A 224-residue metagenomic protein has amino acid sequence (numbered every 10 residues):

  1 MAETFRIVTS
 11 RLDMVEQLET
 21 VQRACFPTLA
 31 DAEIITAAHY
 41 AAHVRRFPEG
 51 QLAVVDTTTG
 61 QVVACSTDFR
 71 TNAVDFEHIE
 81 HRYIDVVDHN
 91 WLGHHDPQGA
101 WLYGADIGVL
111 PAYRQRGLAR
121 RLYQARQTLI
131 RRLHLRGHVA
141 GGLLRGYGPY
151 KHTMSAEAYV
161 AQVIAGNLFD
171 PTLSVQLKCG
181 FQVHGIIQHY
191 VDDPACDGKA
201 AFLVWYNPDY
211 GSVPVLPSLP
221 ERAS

Functional and structural regions predicted by a protein language model:
T4-L18: A short beta-loop-alpha structural element at the N-terminal edge of CoA-dependent acyl/N-acetyltransferase catalytic
P27-T58, V62-A73, R82-G93: Active-site rim helix/loop that mediates acceptor-substrate recognition in acyltransferases
G50-L52, A100, D197-L203: Short beta-strand micro-motifs in enzyme catalytic cores
S66-D106, Q124, L143-F169, L177 (+1 more regions): Conserved acyl-donor/pantetheine-binding loop and adjacent beta-alpha core of acyl/acetyltransferases and related
V109, Q115-I130, V139-A140: Conserved acetyl-CoA-binding loop-helix of GNAT-fold acetyltransferases
L133: Post-Walker A helix-loop "phosphate-sensing" segment adjacent to the P-loop in P-loop NTPases
N167-Q182, H189-S224: C-terminal "cap" of GNAT-fold acetyltransferases
